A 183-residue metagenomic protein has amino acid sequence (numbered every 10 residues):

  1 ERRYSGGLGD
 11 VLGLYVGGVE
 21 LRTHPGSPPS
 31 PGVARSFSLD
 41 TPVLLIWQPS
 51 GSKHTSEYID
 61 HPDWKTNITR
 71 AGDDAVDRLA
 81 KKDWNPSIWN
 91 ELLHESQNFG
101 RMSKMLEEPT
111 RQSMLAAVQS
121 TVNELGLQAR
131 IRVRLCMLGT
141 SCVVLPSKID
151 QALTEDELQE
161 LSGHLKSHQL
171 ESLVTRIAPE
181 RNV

Functional and structural regions predicted by a protein language model:
E1-R35, L158: Gly/Ser-rich oxyanion-binding loop with an adjacent helix/lid that shapes the negatively charged ligand pocket
P28-V183: C-terminal nucleotide
